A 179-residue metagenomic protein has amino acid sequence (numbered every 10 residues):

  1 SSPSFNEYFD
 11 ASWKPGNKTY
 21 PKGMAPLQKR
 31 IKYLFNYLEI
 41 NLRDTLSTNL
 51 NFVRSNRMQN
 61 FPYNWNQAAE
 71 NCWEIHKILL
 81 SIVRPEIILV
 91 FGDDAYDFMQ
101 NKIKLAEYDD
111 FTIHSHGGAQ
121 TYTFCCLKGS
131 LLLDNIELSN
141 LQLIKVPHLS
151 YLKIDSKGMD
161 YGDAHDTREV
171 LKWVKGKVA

Functional and structural regions predicted by a protein language model:
S1-I87, D93-M99, I103, L149-L152 (+1 more regions): A polyanion-binding, active-site-adjacent surface
Y63, Q67-W73, D97-A179: C-terminal capping/extension of enzyme domains
